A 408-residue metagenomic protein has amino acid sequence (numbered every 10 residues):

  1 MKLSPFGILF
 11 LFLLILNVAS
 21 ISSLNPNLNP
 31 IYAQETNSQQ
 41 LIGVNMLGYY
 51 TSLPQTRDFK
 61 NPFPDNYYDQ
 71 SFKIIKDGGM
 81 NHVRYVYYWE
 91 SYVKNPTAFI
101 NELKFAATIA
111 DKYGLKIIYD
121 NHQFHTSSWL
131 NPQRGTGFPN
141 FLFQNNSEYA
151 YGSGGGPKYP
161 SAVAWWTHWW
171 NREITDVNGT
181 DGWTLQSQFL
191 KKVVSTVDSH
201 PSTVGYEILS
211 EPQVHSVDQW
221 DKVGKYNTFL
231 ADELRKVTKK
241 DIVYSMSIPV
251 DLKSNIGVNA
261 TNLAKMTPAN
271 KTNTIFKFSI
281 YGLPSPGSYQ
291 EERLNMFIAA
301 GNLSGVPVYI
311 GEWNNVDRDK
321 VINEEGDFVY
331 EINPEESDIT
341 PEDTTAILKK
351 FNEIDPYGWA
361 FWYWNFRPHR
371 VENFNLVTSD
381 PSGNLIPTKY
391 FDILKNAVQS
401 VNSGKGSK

Functional and structural regions predicted by a protein language model:
S4-L24: Sec-dependent N-terminal signal peptides of Gram-positive bacterial secreted proteins and lipoproteins
L16, A33-T36: Acidic, histidine-bearing metal-coordination/catalytic regions of metal-dependent phosphoesterases
S20-A33, L190, V243: Signal peptide processing junction and immediate N-terminal pro/mature segment of secreted/exported proteins
N37-N259: Active-site mouth of glycoside hydrolases
K60, P64-D65, T175-Y357, N375-G383 (+1 more regions): Extracellular glycoside hydrolase catalytic/binding regions
F361-F366: Acidic carboxylate-rich catalytic motifs and surrounding loops in phosphoryl-/glycosyl-chemistry enzymes
P368-L376: C-terminal catalytic histidine-bearing segment of alpha/beta-hydrolase fold enzymes
I393-K408: Short, low-complexity, Pro/Ser/Thr/Gly-rich segments in the mature regions of secreted, periplasmic
